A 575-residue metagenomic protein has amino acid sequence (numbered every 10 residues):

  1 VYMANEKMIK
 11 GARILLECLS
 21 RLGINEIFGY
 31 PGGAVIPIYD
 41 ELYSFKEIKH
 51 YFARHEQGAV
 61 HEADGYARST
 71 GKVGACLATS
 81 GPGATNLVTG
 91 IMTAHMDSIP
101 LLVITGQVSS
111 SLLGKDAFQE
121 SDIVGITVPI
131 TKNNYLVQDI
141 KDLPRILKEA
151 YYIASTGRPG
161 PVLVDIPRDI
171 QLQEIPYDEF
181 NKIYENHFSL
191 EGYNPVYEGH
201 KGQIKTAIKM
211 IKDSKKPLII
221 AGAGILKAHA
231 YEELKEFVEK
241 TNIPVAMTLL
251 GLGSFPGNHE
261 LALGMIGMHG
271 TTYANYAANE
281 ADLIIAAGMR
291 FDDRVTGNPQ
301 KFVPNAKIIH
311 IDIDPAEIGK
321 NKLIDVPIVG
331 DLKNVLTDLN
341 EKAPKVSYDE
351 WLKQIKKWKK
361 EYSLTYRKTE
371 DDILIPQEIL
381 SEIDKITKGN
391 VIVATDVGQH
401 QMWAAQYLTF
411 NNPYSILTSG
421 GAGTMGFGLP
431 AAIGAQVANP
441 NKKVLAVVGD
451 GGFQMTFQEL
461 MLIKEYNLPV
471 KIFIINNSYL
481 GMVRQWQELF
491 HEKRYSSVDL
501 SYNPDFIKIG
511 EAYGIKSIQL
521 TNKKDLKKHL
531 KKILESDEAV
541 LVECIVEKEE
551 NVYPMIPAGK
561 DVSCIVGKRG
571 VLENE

Functional and structural regions predicted by a protein language model:
Y2-V346, I386-G389, P469-I474, F490 (+1 more regions): N-terminal alpha/beta PP-like core and its mobile active-site loop of ThDP/TPP-dependent enzymes
M3-E6, K141, N305-Q399, K523-K524 (+2 more regions): Phosphate/pyrophosphate-binding active-site segments
A12-L15, S20-N25, I38-L42, K356-P430 (+2 more regions): Active-site diphosphate/adenylate-binding microenvironment
G32-V35, G81, S98, P161 (+3 more regions): Glycine-rich phosphate/pyrophosphate-binding beta-alpha loops
V35, E56-H61, H400-M402, N522-L526: Short acidic loop-to-helix transition motifs that present clustered carboxylates
H55-E56, K115-D116, N194-I208, I266-G270 (+5 more regions): A general structural motif
I104, L112, D116-Q119, I318-N321 (+3 more regions): Thiamine diphosphate
L163, H310, A394, V447-V448: Generic enzyme active-site microenvironment
